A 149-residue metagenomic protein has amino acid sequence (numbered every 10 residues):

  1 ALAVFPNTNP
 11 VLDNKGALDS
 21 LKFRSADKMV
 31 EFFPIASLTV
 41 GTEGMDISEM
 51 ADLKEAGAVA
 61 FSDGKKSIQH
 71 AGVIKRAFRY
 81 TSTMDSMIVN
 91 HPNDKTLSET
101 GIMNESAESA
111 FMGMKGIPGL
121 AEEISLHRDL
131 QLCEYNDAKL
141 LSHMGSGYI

Functional and structural regions predicted by a protein language model:
A1-A26: Metal-associated gating/positioning segment near the N- to mid-region
A1-P6, F32-A36, V59-D63, A110-G113: Short beta-strands and strand-loop turn motifs
N7-V11, L38-G41, S67: Short histidine/acidic/glycine/proline-rich micro-motifs that form metal- and phosphate-coordinating active-site loops
N14-G16, V30-E31, T81-S86: Short acidic, glycine/proline-enriched helix-loop-strand junctions
L21-D27, M50-E55: Acidic (Asp/Glu)-rich catalytic clusters
F23-L38: A glycine-rich helix N-cap at a beta->alpha junction
M45-I149: Histidine/acidic residue-rich metal-binding segments in metalloenzymes
